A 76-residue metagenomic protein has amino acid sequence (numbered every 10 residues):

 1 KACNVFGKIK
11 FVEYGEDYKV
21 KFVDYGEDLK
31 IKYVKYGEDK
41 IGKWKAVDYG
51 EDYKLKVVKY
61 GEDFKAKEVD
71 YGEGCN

Functional and structural regions predicted by a protein language model:
K1-N76: Repetitive, compositionally biased segments used for assembly/scaffolding
